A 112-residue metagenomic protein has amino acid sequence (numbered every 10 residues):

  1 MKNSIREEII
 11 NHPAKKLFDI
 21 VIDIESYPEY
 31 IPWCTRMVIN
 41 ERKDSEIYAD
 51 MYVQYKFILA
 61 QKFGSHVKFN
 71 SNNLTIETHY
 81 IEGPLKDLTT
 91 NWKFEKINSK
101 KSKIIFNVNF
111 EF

Functional and structural regions predicted by a protein language model:
M1, Y30-P32, L59-A60, L85-D87: Short solvent-exposed loop/turn micro-motifs enriched in small/polar/acidic residues
M1-E46: Hydrophobic ligand-binding cavity/cleft-lining segments
N3-E7, E46-Y48, K62-G64, T75 (+2 more regions): Intrinsic-disorder/low-complexity, polar/charged segments enriched in Ser/Thr/Lys/Arg/Asp/Glu/Gln
R6-E8, M37-I39, V53, F63-F69 (+2 more regions): Hydrophobic/aromatic beta-strand elements that line small-molecule binding cavities or substrate pockets in beta-rich
P13, R42-S45, N72, I97-K101: Short strand-connecting beta-turns/loops that link adjacent beta-strands
I24-Y27, A49-V53, F110: Conserved short hydrophobic patches within well-ordered secondary structure
V38-E82: Glycine-rich portal/gate segments that line the openings of hydrophobic small-molecule binding cavities
H79-F112: Beta-strand/loop substructures that line and gate deep hydrophobic ligand-binding cavities in soluble
